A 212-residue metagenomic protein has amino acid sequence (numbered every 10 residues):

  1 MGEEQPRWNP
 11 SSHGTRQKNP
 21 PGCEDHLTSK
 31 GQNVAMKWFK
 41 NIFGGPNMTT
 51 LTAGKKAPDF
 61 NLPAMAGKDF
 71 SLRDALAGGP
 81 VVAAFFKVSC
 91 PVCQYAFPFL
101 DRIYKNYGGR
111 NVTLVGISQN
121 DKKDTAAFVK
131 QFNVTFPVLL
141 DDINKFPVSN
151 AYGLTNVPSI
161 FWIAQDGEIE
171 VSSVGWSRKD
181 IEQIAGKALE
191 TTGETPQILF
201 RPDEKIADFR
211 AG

Functional and structural regions predicted by a protein language model:
G22-E24, G31-A77, Q131, G153-N156 (+1 more regions): Non-globular targeting/processing and membrane-anchoring segments
G67, F161-E170, V174-G175: Short, glycine-anchored, charge-dense loop/turn motifs used at functional sites
L72-Q94: Short active-site neighborhood of thiol/selenol oxidoreductases, capturing the structured segment around
Q94-F132, K145-V148: Structural microenvironment flanking redox-active thiols in thiol-disulfide oxidoreductases
V129-D166: Short, internal strand/loop/helix patches that form the active-site neighborhood or redox-interaction surface
